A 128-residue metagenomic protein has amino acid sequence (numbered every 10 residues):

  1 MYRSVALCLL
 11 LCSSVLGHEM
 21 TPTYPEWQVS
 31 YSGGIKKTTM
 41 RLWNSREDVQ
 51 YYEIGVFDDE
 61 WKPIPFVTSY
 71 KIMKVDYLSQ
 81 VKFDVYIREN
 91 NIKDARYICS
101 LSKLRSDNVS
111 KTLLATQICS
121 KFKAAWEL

Functional and structural regions predicted by a protein language model:
S4-S13: Sec-dependent N-terminal signal peptides
G17-R41: Beta-sheet-dominated interaction scaffolds and their linkers
Y31, S45, D76-L78: Surface-exposed coil/turn segments at beta-strand junctions on protein surfaces, enriched
K37, V49-E53, A95: Exposed beta-strand and adjacent loop surfaces of beta-rich binding modules that mediate intermolecular recognition
T38-W43, V85, I98-S102: Buried hydrophobic-core signal for structured, non-transmembrane domains
S45-P63, L101-S102: Short acidic, flexible loop segments centered on an aromatic residue
P63-I92: Intrinsically disordered, low-complexity Pro/Gly/Ser/Thr-rich segments with frequent PxxP/GP/PP motifs and embedded
E89-L128: Terminal connector regions
